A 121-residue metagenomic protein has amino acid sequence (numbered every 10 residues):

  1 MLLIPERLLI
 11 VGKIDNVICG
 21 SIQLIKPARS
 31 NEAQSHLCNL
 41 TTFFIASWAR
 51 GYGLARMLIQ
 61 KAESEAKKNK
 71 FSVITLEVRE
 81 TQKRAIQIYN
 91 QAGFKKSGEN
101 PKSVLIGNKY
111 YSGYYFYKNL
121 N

Functional and structural regions predicted by a protein language model:
M1-W48, I59-K61, E65, N119-N121: Acetyl-CoA-dependent GNAT
A33-S35, Y52, G107-Y110: Non-catalytic, surface-exposed connector residues within folded enzymatic/regulatory domains
A46-W48, Y52, E80-T81: Active-site acidic-Proline motif in GNAT/NAT acetyltransferases
I59, A66-E77: Conserved GNAT acetyl-CoA-binding A-motif
S72-T75, R79-I86, Q91-A92, K102-N121: C-terminal "cap" of GNAT-fold acetyltransferases
